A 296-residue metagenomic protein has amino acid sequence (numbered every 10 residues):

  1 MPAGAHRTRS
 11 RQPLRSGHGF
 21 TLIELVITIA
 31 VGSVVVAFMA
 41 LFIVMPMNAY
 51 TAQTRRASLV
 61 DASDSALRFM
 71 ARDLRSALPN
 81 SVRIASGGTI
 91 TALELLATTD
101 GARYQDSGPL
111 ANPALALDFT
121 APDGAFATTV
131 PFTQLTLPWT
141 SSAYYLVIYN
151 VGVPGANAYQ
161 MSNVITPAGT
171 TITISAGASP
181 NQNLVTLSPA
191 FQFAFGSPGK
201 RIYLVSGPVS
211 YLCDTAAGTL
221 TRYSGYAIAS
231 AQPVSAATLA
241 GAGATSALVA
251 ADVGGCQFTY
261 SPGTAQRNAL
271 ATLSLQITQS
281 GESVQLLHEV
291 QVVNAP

Functional and structural regions predicted by a protein language model:
M1-F20: N-terminal leader/signal peptides at the extreme start of proteins
M1-H6, G152, Y226-S230: Short regulatory "switch" loops immediately downstream of catalytic or recognition motifs within protein catalytic
H18, S142, R267-A269: Residue-level preference for short coil/turn positions at secondary-structure junctions
H18-R75: Aliphatic-rich helix starts adjacent to a transmembrane/signal segment
T28, T98, Q276: Acidic/polar N-terminal loop/beta-strand segments that form early-domain functional surfaces
T54-Y223: Extracytoplasmic beta-strand-rich oligomerization domains located immediately C-terminal to a leader/signal peptide
G101, V205, T215-P296: Short linear sequence signals and composition-biased patches located at protein termini or domain-edge surfaces
